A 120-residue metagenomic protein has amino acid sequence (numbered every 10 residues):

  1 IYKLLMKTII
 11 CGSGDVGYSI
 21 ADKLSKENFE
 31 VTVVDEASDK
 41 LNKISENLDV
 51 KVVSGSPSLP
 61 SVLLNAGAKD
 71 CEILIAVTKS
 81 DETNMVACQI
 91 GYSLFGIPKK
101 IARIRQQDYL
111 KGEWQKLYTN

Functional and structural regions predicted by a protein language model:
I1-N120: Cytosolic regulatory regions of ion transport systems
